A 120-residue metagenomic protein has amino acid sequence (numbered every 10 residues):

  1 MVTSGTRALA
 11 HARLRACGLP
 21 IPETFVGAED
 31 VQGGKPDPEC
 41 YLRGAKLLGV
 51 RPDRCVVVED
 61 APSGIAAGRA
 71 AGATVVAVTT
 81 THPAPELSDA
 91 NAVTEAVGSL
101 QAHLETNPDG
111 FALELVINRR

Functional and structural regions predicted by a protein language model:
R7, H11-R120: Asp-based, Mg2+/Mn2+-dependent phosphohydrolase catalytic module
